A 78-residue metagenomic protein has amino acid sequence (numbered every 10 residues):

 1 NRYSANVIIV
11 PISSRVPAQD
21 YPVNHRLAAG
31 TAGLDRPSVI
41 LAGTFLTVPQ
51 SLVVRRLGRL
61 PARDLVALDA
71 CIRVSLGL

Functional and structural regions predicted by a protein language model:
N1-L78: Conserved functional hotspots at enzyme active or ligand-binding sites that engage polyanionic ligands
